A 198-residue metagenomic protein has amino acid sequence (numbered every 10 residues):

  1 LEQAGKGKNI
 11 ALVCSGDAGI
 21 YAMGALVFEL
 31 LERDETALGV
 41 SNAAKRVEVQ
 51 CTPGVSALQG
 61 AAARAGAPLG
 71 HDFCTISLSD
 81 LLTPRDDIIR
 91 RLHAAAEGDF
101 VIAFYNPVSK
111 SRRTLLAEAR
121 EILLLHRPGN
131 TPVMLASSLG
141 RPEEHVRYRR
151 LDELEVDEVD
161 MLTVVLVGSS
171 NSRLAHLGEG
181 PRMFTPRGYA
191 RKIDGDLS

Functional and structural regions predicted by a protein language model:
L1-A11: N-terminal glycine-/serine-/threonine-rich phosphate-binding loop
L1-Q3, R90-H93, E153-L154: Short amphipathic alpha-helix with an adjacent loop that forms part of the alpha/beta core around
E2, L26, G60, R64 (+2 more regions): Alpha-helical scaffold segments in soluble metabolic enzymes
A4, D17, Y21, V55 (+4 more regions): Electropositive phosphate-/nucleotide-binding environments in soluble metabolic enzymes
N9-I10, A96-S198: A contiguous loop/helix-start segment that scaffolds small-molecule binding in enzyme catalytic cores
A11-C14, Q50: Short glycine-rich phosphate-binding loop at a beta-alpha junction
G16-A18, D80-L81, S138-L139, S170: Short, ordered loop/turn segments at secondary-structure junctions
G19-G98: Class I SAM-dependent methyltransferase SAM-binding "motif I" and its flanking Rossmann-like core
